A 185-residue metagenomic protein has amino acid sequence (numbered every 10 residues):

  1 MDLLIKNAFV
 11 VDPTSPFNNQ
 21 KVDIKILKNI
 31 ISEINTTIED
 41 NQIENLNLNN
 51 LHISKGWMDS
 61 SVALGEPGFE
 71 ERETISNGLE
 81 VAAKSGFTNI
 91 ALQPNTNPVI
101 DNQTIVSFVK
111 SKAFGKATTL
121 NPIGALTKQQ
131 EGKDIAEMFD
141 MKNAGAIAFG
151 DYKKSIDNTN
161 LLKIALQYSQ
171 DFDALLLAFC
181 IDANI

Functional and structural regions predicted by a protein language model:
M1-D40: N-terminal metal-binding scaffold of metallo-dependent hydrolase/deaminase domains
D2, K28, K84, A117 (+1 more regions): Alpha-helix termination/capping residues and helix-transition junctions
A8, N29, N50, S61 (+5 more regions): Divalent metal-coordination and catalytic microenvironments
V11, Q93, Y152: Conserved residues at the C-terminal ends of beta-strands
I38-I53: Active-site metal-binding motif and surrounding structural segment of the metallo-beta-lactamase
L51-A113: Metal-associated gating/positioning segment near the N- to mid-region
T96-S107, A113-I185: Histidine/acidic-residue-rich, glycine-tolerant segments that coordinate divalent metal ions
